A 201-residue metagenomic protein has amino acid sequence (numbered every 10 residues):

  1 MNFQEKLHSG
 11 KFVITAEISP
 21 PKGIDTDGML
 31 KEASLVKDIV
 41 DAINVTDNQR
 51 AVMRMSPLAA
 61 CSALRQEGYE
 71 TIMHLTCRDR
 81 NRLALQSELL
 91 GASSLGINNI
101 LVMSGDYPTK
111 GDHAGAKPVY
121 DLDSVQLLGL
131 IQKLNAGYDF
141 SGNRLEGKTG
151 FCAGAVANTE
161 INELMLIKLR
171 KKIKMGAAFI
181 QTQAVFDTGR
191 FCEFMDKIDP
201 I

Functional and structural regions predicted by a protein language model:
M1-K6, D25-D27, A51-A63, N81-L89 (+3 more regions): Active-site-adjacent beta->alpha loops and helix N-cap segments on the catalytic face of soluble alpha/beta enzymes
M1-S19, G23, K31, D139-F151: N-terminal amphipathic alpha-helix/helix-capping segment at the start of soluble metabolic enzymes
I14-I18, D41-V45, T71-L75, I100-V102 (+2 more regions): Hydrophobic faces of well-ordered beta-strands that scaffold small-molecule active sites in alpha/beta enzyme cores
E17, I43, A92, K172 (+1 more regions): Conserved, mostly hydrophobic/aromatic
I39-D79: Active-site cofactor/substrate anionic-group-binding motifs, chiefly glycine- and Lys/Arg-rich phosphate-binding loops
L90-V102: Hydrophobic or amphipathic alpha-helical targeting/insertion segments
L130-F179: Active-site/ligand-binding-proximal alpha/beta "capping" segment
